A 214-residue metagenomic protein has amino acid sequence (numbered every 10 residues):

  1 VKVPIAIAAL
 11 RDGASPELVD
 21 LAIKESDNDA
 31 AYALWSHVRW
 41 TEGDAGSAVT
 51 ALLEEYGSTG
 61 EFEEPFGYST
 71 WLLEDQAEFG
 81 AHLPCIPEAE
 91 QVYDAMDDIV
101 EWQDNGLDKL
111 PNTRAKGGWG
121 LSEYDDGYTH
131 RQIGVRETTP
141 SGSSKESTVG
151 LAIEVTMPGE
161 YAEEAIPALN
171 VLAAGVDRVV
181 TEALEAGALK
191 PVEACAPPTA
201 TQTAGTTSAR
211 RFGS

Functional and structural regions predicted by a protein language model:
V1-A14, A22: Active-site SXXK
V1-V3, N28-A31, T70-A77: Short alpha-helical patches at coil-to-helix transitions and adjacent helical residues in well-structured domains
I5-A9, L34, Q76-L83: Buried hydrophobic packing segments
L10-A14, D27, T156-P158: Short connector loops/turns at beta-strand edges and beta->alpha or beta->beta junctions
P16-I23, A30-T41: Hydrophobic/aromatic-rich structural module bridging two neighboring secondary-structure elements via a short loop
S26-D29, Y56: A short secondary-structure junction motif
R39-S214: Penicillin-recognizing serine hydrolase domain
